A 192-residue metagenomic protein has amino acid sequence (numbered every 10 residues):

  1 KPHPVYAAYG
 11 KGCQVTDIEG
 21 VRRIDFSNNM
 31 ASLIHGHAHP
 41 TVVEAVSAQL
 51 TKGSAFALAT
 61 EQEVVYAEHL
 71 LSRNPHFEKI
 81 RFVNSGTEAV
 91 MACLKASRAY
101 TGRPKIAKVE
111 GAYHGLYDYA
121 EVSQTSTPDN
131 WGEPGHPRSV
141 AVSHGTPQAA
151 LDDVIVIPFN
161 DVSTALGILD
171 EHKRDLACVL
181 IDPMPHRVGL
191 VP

Functional and structural regions predicted by a protein language model:
K1-Y9: Active-site-adjacent loop/helix segments that line or gate small-molecule/cofactor pockets in enzymes
A8-K11, A150: Short, basic and Ser/Thr-rich N-terminal targeting/leader segments
D17-I18: Short, acidic, Ser/Thr-enriched surface-loop or helix-capping motifs
R22-P104: Glycine-rich loop-to-alpha-helix module at the N-terminal edge of alpha/beta enzyme cores
I24-S27, C178-M184: Short beta-strands and strand-loop turn motifs
V46, V154, V179: Residue-level signal for inorganic ion chemistry
E68-D175: PLP-dependent aspartate aminotransferase-fold enzymes
D161-I168, M184-P192: Active-site core of PLP-dependent enzymes with the aminotransferase class I/II
